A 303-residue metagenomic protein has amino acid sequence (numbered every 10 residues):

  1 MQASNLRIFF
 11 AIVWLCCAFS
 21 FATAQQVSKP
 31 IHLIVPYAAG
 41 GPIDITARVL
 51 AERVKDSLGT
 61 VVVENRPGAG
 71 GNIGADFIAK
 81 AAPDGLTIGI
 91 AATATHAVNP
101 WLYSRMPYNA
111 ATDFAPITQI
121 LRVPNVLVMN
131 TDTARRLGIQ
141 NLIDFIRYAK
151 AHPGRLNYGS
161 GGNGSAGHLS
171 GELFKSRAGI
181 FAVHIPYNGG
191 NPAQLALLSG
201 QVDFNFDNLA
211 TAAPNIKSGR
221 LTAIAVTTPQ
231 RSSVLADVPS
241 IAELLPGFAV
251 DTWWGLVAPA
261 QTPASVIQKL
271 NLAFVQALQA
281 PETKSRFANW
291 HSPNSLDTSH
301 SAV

Functional and structural regions predicted by a protein language model:
M1-F10: Bacterial N-terminal signal peptides that target proteins for export
F9-S20: Bacterial N-terminal signal peptides
A24-D113, R155, N163, G179-F204 (+2 more regions): N-terminal (or domain-start) structured segment
A81-L86, W101-P192, I241, P246 (+1 more regions): Hinge/capping helix and adjacent helix->loop/strand transition within the periplasmic-binding protein
A91, D207-N208, Q279-A280: Replace "coordinates the UDP/GDP/TDP-sugar" with "coordinates nucleotide-activated sugar donors
T93-A94, R122, D132, L209-A210 (+2 more regions): Solvent-exposed coil/turn segments that connect beta secondary-structure elements in extracytoplasmic/periplasmic
T95-R105, H168, L173-R177, D203-D237: A ligand-binding cleft/hinge motif common to bilobed small-molecule-binding domains
Q268, K284-V303: Mature extracytoplasmic/periplasmic domains
